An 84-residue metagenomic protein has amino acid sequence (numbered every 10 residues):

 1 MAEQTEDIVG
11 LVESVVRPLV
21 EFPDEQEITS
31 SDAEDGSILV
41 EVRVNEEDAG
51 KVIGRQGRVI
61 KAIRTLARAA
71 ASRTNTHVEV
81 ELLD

Functional and structural regions predicted by a protein language model:
M1-A49, A62, L66-D84: RNA-contacting regions in translation and RNA-metabolism proteins, encompassing KH/S1 modules where present
I53-G57: Glycine-centered tight-turn and secondary-structure capping sites
